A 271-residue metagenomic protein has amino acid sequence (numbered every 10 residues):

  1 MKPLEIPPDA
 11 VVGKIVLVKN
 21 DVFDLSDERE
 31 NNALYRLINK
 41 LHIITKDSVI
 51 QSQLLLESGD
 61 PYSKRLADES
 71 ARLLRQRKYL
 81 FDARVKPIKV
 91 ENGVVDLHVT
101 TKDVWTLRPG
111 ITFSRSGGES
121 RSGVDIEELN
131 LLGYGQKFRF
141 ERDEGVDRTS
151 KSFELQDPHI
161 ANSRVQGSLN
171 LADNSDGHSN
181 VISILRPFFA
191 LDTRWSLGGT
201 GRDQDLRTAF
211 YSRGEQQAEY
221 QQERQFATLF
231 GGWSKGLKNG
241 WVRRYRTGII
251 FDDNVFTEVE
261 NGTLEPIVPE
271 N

Functional and structural regions predicted by a protein language model:
M1-N271: Immediate N-terminus of the mature polypeptide
